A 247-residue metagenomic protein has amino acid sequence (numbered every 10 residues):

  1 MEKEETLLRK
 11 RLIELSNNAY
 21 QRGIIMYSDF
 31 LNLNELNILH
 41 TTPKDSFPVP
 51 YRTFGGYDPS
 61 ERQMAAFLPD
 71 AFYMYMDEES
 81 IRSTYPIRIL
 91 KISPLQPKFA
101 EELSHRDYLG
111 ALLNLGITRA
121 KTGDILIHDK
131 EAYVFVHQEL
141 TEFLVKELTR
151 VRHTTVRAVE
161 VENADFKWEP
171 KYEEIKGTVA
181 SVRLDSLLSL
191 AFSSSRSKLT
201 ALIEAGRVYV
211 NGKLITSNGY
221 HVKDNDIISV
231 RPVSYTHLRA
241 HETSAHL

Functional and structural regions predicted by a protein language model:
M1-H128: Electropositive, beta-rich accessory/interaction domains or terminal extensions that provide binding surfaces
E131-V136: Short cationic amphipathic helices and targeting signals
H137-T141: Helix N-cap motif at beta-to-alpha junctions
L148-V156: A common structural junction motif
V159-T178: N-terminal beta-hairpin/loop module of FHA
I175-D224: A basic, amphipathic helix-loop patch mediating RNA/tRNA/ribosome contacts
T236-A245: Conserved small/polar residues in nucleotide/adenosyl-binding loops
